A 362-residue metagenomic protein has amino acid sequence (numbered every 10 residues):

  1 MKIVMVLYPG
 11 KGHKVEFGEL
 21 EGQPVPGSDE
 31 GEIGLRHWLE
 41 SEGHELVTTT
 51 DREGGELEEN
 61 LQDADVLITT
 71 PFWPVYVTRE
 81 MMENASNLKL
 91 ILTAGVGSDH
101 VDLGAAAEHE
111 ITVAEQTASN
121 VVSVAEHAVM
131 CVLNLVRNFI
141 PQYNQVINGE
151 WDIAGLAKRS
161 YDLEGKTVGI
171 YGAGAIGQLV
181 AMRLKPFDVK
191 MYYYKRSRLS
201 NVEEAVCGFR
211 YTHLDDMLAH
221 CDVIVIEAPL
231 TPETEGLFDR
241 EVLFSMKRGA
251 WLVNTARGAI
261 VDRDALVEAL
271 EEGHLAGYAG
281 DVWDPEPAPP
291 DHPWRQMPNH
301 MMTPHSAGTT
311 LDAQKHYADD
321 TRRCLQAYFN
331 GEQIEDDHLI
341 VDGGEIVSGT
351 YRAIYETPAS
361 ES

Functional and structural regions predicted by a protein language model:
M1-A64, A353-S362: N-terminal glycine-/charge-rich "phosphate-binding" loop or analogous flexible N-terminal tail
L7-Y8, H13-E19, A107, A114-H127 (+2 more regions): C-terminal helix-to-coil terminal segments
T70, A94-G95, E110-V122, L214 (+1 more regions): Short beta->alpha connector loops at strand-helix junctions that form conserved, small/polar/Pro-enriched
V75-V77, R198-P293: Rossmann-like adenosine-cofactor binding region
H109-I111, Q116-T167, L179-M182, N201 (+1 more regions): Phosphate-binding beta-alpha-beta segment of Rossmann-like dinucleotide-binding domains, i.e., the NAD(P)
A173-G174: Glycine-rich Rossmann-fold phosphate-binding loop(s) that bind the pyrophosphate of adenine dinucleotide cofactors
P186-E204: NAD(P)-binding Rossmann-fold cofactor-contacting core
